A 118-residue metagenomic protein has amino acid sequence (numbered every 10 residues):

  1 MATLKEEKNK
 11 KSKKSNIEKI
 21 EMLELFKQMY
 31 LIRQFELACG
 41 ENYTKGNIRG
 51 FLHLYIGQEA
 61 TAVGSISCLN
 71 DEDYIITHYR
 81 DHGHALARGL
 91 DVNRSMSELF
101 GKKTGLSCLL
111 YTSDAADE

Functional and structural regions predicted by a protein language model:
A2-I75: N-terminal amphipathic, basic-rich helices that act as targeting or association modules
L4, D117-E118: Short stretches within intrinsically disordered, low-complexity N-terminal or propeptide regions
F26-M29, S95, S113: N-terminal leader/targeting segments
L37-G40, K103-L110: Short, flexible active-site-proximal loops enriched in glycine and acidic residues
K45, R80-D81, S113: Short linear capping/connector segments at secondary-structure termini
Y55, R80, A116: Anionic group-transfer/hydrolysis microenvironments
T61-L106: Active-site cofactor/substrate anionic-group-binding motifs, chiefly glycine- and Lys/Arg-rich phosphate-binding loops
Y111-D117: Conserved small/polar residues in nucleotide/adenosyl-binding loops
